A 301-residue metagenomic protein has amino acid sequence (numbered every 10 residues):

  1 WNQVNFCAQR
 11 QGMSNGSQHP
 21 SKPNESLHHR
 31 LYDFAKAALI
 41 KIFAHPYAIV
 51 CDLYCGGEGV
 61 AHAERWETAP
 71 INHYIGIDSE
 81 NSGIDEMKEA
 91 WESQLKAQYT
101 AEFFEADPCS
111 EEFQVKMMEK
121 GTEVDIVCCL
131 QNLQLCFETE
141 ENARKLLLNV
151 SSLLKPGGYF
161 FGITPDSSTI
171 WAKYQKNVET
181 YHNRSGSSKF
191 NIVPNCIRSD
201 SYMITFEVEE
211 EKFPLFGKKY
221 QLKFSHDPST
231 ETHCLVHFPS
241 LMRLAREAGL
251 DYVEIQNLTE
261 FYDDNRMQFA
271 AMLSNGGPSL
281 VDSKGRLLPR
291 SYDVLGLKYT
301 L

Functional and structural regions predicted by a protein language model:
W1-H45: Class I SAM-dependent methyltransferase Rossmann-like catalytic core, especially the SAM/SAH-binding loop
Y47-E58, I75: Conserved class I S-adenosyl-L-methionine
E58-F113: Class I SAM-dependent methyltransferase SAM/SAH-binding core
Q114-V127: A short acidic, Gly/Pro-enriched loop at the edge of an enzyme's catalytic core that lines a small-molecule cofactor
V124-N142: A short SAM/SAH-binding and catalytic strip from SAM-dependent methyltransferases
E141-P156: A short glycine-rich, Lys/Arg-flanked "PGG" loop and its adjoining helix->strand segment in the class I
P156-P165: Conserved beta-strand signature within the Rossmann-like core of class I S-adenosyl-L-methionine
N177, Y181, I192, C196-L301: C-terminal lobe and adjacent flexible extensions of AdoMet/dcAdoMet transferase-like proteins
